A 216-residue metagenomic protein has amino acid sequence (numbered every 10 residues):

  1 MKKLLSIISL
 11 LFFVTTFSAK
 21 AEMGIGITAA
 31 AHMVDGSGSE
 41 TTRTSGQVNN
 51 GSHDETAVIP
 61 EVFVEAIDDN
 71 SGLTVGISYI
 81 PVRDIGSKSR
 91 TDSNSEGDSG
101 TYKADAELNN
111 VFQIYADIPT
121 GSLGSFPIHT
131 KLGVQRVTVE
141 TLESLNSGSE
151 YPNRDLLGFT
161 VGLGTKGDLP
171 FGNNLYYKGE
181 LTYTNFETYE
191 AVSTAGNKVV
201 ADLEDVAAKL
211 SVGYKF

Functional and structural regions predicted by a protein language model:
M1-G24: Cleavable N-terminal export/targeting peptides
A19-P81, K88: Short glycine/proline- and aromatic-enriched beta-strand/turn motifs that initiate or cap beta-hairpins
E22-G26, A31, L163, L169 (+1 more regions): Outer-membrane beta-barrel "beta-signal"
G24, I59-E61, V111-Q113, L156-G162 (+1 more regions): Transmembrane beta-barrel architecture of outer membranes
M33-H53, V82-N109, R136-L157, F186-L203: Flexible, solvent-exposed loop segments that connect beta-strands
P60-L145, L169-F171, A208-Y214: Gram-negative (and chloroplast) outer-membrane scaffold detector with strong preference for beta-barrel transmembrane
G133, G162-G164: Periodic glycine anchor positions in long extracellular repeat architectures
